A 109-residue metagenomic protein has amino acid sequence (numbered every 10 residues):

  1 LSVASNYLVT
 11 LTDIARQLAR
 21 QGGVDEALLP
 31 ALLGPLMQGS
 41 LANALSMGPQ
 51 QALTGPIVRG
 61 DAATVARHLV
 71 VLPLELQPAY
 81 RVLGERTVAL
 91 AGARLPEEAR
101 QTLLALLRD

Functional and structural regions predicted by a protein language model:
L1-L72: Helical "substrate-binding/catalytic lid" subdomain of Rossmann-like NAD(P)-dependent dehydrogenases/reductases
M47-D109: C-terminal active-site/capping subdomain that shapes the small-molecule cofactor and substrate pocket of enzyme
